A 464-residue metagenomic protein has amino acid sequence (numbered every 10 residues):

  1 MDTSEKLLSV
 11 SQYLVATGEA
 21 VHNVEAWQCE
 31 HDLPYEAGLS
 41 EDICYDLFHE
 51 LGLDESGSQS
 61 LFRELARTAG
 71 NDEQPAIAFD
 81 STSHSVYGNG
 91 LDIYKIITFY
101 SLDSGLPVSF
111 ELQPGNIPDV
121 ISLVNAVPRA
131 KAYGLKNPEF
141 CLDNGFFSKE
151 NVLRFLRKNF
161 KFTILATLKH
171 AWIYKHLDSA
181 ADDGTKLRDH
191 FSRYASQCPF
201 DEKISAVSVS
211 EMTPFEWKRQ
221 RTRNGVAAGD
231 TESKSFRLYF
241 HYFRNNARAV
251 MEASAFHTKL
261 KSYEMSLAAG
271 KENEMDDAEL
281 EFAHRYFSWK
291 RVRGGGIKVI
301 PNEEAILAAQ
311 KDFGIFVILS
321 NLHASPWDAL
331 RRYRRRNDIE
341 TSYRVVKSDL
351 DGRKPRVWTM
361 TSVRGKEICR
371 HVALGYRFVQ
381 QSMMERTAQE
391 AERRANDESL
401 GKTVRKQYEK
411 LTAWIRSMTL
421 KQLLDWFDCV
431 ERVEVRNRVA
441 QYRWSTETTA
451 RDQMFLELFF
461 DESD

Functional and structural regions predicted by a protein language model:
M1-D464: Anion-binding and metal-coordination hotspots
